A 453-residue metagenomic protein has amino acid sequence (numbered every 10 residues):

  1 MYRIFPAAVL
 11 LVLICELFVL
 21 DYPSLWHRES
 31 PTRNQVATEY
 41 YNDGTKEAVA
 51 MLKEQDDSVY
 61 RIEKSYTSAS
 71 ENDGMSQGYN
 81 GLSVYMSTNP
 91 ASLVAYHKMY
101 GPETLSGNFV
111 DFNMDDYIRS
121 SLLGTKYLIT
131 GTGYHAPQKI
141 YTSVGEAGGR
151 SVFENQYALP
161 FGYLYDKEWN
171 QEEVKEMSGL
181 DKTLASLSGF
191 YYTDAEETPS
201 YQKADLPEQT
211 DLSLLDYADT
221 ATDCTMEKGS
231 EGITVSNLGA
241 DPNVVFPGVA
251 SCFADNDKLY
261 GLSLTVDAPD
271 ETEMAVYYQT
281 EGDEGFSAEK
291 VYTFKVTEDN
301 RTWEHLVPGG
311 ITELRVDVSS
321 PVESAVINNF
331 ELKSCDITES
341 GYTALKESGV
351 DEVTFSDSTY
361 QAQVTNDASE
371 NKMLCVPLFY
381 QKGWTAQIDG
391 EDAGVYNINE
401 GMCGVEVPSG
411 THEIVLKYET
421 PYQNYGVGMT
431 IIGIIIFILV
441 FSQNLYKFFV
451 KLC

Functional and structural regions predicted by a protein language model:
Y2-L10: Membrane-interfacial entry segments at the cytosolic side of transmembrane helices
L10-L17, K139-K175, K333-C335, G410: C-terminal, active-site-flanking charged/polar segments
V12-E39, A50-S120, A158-P160, L164-F190 (+3 more regions): Extracytoplasmic/lumenal acceptor-recognition loop(s) of multi-pass membrane glycoenzymes
F18-D21, N34, Q55, Y165 (+2 more regions): Helix-boundary/low-complexity linker signature
T67-A69, I129-H135, Y380-K382: Short, polar loop motifs at secondary-structure junctions
T104-G148, Q156: Periplasmic/luminal catalytic loop of GT-C fold multi-pass membrane glycosyltransferases that transfer sugars from
G149-R150, N155-Q156, F161, D166-T225 (+2 more regions): Activation corresponds to long, low-complexity, non-globular regions
T222-T225, S230-T302, I311, S320-E323 (+1 more regions): Active-site-proximal, structured, solvent-exposed surfaces of multi-pass membrane proteins that position macromolecular
